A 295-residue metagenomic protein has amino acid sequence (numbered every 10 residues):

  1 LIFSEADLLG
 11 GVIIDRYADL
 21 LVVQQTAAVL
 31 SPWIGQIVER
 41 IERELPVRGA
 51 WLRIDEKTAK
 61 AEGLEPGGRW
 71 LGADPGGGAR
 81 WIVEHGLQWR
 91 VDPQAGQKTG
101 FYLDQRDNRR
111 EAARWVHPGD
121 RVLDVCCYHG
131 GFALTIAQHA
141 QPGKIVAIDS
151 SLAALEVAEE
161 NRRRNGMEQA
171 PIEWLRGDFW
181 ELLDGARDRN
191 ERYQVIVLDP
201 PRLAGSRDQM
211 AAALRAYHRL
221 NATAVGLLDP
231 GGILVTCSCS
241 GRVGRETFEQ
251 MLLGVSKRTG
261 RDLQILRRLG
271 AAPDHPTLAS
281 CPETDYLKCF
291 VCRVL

Functional and structural regions predicted by a protein language model:
I2-D15, S31-F101: Non-catalytic substrate-recognition/targeting regions of SAM-dependent transferases
D19: Phosphate-centric recognition/catalysis
V22-S31: Short histidine-centered catalytic/ligand-binding loop motif
T26, D55, P201: Flexible loop residues that form catalytic and substrate-binding hotspots at small-molecule/glycan-binding clefts
D74-L295: Rossmann-like S-adenosyl-L-methionine
